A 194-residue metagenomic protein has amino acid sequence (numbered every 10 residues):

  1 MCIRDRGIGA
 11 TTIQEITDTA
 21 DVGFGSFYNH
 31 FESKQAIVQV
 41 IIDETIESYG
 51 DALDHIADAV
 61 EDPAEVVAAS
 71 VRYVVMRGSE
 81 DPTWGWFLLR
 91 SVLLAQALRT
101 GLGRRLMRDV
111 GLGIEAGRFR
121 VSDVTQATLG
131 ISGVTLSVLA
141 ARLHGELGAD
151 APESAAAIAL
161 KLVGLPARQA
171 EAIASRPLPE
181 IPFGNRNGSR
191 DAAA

Functional and structural regions predicted by a protein language model:
M1-C2: Short, small-residue-biased leader/transition segments that mark boundaries at the very start of proteins
R6-A36, V40: Helix-turn-helix
I8-G9, F119, L147: Conserved hydrophobic residue
A36, V40, E47, D51-W86 (+2 more regions): Hydrophobic alpha-helical connector segments
E47-G50, A69, S91-A140: Amphipathic alpha-helical packing segments from all-alpha helical-bundle domains
I56, V138, R142-G145: Secondary-structure edge/capping motif, primarily at the C-terminal ends of alpha-helices and the immediately following
A69-Q96, G103, M107-G111, E171-L178: Amphipathic alpha-helical segments used for helix-helix packing
R108-A116, H144-A194: C-terminal peripheral helix-coil segments that are non-catalytic and often amphipathic
